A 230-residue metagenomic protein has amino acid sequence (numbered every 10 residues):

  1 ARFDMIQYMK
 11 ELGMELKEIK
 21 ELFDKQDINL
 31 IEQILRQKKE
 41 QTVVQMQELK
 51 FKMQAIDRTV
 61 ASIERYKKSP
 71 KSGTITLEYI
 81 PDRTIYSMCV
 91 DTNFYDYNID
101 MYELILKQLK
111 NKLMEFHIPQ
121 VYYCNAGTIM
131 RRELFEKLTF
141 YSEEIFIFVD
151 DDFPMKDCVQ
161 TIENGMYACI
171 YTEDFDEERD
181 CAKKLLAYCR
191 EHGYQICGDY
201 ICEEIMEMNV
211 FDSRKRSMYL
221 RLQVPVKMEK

Functional and structural regions predicted by a protein language model:
A1-M14: Active-site-proximal cofactor/substrate-binding loop regions of enzyme domains
D4-Q7, I19-T76: Short, charged amphipathic alpha-helical surface segments
K10, M114, R190: Short polybasic/polar patches that bind polyanions
L16, Q120, I196-G198: Residue-level detector of short coil/turn "hinge" positions at structural boundaries
L49, F94-Y95, E177-E178: Alpha-helix N-cap/loop-to-helix initiation residues
R58-E163: Mid-protein regulatory/catalytic core that forms ligand/cofactor-binding pockets and protein-protein interaction
C124-K230: C-terminal regulatory/effector modules of DNA-binding transcriptional regulators
